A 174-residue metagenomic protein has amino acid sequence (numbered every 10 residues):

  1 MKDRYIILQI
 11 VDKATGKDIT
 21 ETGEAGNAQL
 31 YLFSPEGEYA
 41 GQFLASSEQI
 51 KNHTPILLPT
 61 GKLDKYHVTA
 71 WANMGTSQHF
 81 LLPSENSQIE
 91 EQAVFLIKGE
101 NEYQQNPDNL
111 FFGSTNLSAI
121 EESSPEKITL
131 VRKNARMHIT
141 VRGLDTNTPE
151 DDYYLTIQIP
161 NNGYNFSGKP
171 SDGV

Functional and structural regions predicted by a protein language model:
M1-G16: Bacterial Sec-dependent N-terminal signal peptides
L8, L30, I128, L155-I157: Preference for bulky hydrophobic residues occupying beta-strand positions in well-ordered beta-sheet regions
Q9-V11, H138-R142: Short edge beta-strand/loop segments characteristic of extracellular beta-sandwich folds
V11-A14, P35-G37, N73-G75, D145 (+1 more regions): Short, flexible beta-strand-to-coil junctions
G16-D18, Q29-R136: Short, low-hydrophobicity acidic/polar segments
T20-A28, E150-Y153: Short coil-to-beta strand junction motifs in C2/discoidin
T20-G23, T60, L130, V141-D145: Non-cytosolic beta-sheet module surface loops
T140-V174: Short helix-loop boundary/capping segments
